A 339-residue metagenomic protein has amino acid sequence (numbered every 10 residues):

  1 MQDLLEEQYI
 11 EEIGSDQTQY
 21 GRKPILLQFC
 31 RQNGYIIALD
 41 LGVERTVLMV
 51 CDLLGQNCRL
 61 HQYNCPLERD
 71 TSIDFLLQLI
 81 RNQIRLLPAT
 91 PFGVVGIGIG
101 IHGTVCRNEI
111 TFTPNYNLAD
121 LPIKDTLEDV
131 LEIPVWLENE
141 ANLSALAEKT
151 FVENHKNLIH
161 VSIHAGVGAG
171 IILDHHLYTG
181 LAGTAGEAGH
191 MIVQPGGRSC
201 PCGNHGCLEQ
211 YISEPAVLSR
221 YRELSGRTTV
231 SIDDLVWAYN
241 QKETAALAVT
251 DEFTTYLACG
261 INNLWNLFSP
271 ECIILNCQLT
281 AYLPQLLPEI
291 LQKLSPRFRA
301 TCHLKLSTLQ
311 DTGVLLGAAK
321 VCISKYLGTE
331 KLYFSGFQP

Functional and structural regions predicted by a protein language model:
M1-Q2: Short, hydrophobic-biased segments on the C-terminal half of alpha helices that form "recognition helices"
L5-S15: A short, conserved structural fragment
G21-L60, H160-L173: Gly/Thr-rich phosphate-binding beta-strand-loop-beta motif of the actin/hexokinase/Hsp70
G55, I99, V217, L275: Residue-level signal for inorganic ion chemistry
N57, H61-N157, Q285-S295: Glycine-rich phosphate-binding loop and adjoining helix at the ATP-binding site of ATP-dependent phosphoryl-transfer
L60-Q62, R69-S72, E128-A238: Glycine/GP-enriched mid-protein hinge/lid loop-to-helix segment characteristic of carbohydrate kinases
T71-P91, L208-Y211, L218-P284, K305-V314: Adenine-nucleotide phosphate-binding core of ATP-dependent small-molecule kinases
W136-F151, A281-P339: Glycine-rich phosphate-binding/hydrolytic loop that grips phosphoryl groups
